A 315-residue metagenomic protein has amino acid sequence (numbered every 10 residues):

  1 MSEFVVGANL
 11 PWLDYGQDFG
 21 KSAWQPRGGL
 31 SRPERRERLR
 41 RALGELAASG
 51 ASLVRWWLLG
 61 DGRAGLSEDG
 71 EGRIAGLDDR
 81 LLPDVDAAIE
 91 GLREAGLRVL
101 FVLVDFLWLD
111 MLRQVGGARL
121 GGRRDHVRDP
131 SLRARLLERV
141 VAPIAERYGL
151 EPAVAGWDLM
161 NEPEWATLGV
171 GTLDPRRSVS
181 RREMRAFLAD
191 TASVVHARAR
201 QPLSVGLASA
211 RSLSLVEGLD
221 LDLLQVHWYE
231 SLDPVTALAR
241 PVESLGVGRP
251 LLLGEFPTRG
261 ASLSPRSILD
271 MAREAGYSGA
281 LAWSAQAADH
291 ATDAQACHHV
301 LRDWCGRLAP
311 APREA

Functional and structural regions predicted by a protein language model:
M1-L221, H227, G260, A275 (+1 more regions): Active-site mouth of glycoside hydrolases
V6, R55, P250-A315: Substrate-binding cleft of secreted/luminal carbohydrate-active enzymes
R35, R240, P310-E314: Hydrophobic alpha-helical segments, principally membrane-spanning helices and signal/leader peptides
L39, V85, A237-L238, P265: Amphipathic coiled-coil/heptad-repeat helices and related helical stalk/stem segments that mediate oligomerization
R63, L232-D233, D289: Short glycine-rich, flexible loops that bind phosphorylated cofactors or substrates
P202, R249-P250: Short, proline-centered helix/strand-breaking motifs
L213-G218, A239-L245, I268-E274: Mature extracellular/periplasmic domains of secretome proteins
L232-R240: Substrate-binding surface in catalytic domains of secreted glycosidases
